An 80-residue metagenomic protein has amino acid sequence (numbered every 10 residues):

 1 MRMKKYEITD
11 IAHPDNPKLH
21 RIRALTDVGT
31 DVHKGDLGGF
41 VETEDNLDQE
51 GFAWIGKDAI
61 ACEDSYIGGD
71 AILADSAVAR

Functional and structural regions predicted by a protein language model:
M1-F52, D58, D70: Terminal amphipathic alpha-helical/low-complexity segments used for targeting or macromolecular assembly
